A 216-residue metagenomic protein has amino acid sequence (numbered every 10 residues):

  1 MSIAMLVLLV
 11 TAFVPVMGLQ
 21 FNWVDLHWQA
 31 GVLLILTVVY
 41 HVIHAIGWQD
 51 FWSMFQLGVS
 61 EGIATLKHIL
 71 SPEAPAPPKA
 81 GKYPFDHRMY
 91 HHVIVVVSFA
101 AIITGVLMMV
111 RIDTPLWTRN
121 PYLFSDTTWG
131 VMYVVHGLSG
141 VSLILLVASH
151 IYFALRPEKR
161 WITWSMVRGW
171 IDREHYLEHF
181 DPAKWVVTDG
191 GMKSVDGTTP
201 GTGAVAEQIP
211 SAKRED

Functional and structural regions predicted by a protein language model:
M1-D216: Membrane-embedded alpha-helical bundles that constitute the cytochrome b-like, heme-associated redox core of multi-pass
